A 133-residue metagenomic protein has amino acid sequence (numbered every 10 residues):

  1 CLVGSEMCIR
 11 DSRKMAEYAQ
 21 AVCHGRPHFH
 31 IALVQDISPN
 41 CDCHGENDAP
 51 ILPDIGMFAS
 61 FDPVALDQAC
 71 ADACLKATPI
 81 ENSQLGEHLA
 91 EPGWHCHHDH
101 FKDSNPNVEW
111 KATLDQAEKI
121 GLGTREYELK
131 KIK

Functional and structural regions predicted by a protein language model:
S5-E6, R10-K133: Extended, low-polarity segments enriched in aliphatic/aromatic residues
